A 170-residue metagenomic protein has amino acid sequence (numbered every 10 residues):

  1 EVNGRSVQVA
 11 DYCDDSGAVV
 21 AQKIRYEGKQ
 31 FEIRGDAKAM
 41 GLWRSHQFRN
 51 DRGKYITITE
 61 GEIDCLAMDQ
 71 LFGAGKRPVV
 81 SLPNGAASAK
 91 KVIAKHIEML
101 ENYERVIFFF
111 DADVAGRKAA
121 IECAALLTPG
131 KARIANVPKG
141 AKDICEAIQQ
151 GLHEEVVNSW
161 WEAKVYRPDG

Functional and structural regions predicted by a protein language model:
E1-V7, E122-L127, R133-I134, A141-D169: Short, small/acidic-rich helices and loops at N termini and domain boundaries of DNA replication/processing enzymes
V2-E104, A120: Phosphate-handling DNA/RNA-contact segment within nucleic-acid enzymes
G17, F108, I144: A residue-level signal for conserved active-site and pocket-lining positions in enzyme catalytic cores
I56-I58, Y103-A115, N136: Acidic beta-strand-to-loop metal/phosphate-binding motif
D64, A115-A119, G140: Short phosphate-engaging motifs
V79-S81, K131-I134: Conserved beta-strand scaffold positions in the cores of enzyme catalytic domains, especially in NTP/NDP-utilizing
L82-S88, A112, V137-G140: Short, acidic/turn-prone active-site loops that include or flank metal/cofactor- and phosphate-binding residues
D111-L127: C-terminal domain-closing interface element
